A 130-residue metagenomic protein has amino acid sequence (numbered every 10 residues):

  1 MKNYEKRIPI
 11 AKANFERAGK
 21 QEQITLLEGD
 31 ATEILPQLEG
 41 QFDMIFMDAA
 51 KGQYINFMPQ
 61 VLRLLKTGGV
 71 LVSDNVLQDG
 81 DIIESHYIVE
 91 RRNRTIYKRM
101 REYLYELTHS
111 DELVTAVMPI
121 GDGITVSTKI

Functional and structural regions predicted by a protein language model:
M1-I130: S-adenosylmethionine/decaboxylated-SAM
